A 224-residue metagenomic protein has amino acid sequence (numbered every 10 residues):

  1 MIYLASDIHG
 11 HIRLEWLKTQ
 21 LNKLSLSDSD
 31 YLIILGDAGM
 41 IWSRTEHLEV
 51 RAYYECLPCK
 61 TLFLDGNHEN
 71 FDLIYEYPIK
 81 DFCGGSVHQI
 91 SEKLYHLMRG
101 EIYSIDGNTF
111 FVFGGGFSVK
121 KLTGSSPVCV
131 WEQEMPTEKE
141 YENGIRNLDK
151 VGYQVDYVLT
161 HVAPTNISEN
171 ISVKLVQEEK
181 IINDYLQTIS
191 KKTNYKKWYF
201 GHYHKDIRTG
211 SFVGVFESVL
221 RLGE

Functional and structural regions predicted by a protein language model:
M1-Y3, E101-V112, Y157, T209-V213: Beta-strand-turn-beta hairpins that frame and shape the catalytic cleft of phosphate-ester-processing enzymes
I2-L4, Y31-L35, Y157-H161, Y199: Structural motif
A5, H11-I105, Y185-L186, K191 (+1 more regions): Core catalytic region of metal-dependent phosphoesterases/phosphodiesterases, especially metallo-beta-lactamase-like
D7-R13, A38-S43, E132-E138, K174-E178: Short, flexible loop segments at the rims of nucleotide/cofactor-binding pockets, characterized by
I8-H11, A38-G39, N67-N70, G116-F117 (+2 more regions): Catalytic metal-binding/acid-base residues of hydrolase active sites
K60-L64, H88, E92, T165-E224: Conserved beta-sheet core of the metallophosphoesterase superfamily
G85, E92, D106-K180: Active-site-proximal loop/helix segment associated with metal-binding centers of metalloenzymes
